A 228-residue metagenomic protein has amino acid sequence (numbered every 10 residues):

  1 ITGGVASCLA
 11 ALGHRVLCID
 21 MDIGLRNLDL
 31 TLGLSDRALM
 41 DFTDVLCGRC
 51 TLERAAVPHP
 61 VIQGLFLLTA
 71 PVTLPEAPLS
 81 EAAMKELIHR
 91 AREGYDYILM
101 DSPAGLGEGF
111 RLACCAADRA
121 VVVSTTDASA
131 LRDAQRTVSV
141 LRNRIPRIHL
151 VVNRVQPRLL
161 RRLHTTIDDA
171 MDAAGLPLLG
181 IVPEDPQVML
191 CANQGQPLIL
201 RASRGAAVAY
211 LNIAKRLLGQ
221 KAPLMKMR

Functional and structural regions predicted by a protein language model:
I1-D22, A91: Walker A/P-loop phosphate-binding motif and the immediately C-terminal alpha-helix
G3, S7-A11, C115, R136-S139 (+1 more regions): Short, well-ordered alpha-helices that flank and scaffold nucleotide-derived cofactor binding pockets
A11, F42-T43, L106-G107: Functional cleft and adjacent loop/helix regions within the main domain that mediate ligand binding or catalysis
A11-H14, V61, Y97, N143 (+3 more regions): Generic secondary-structure signature for well-ordered alpha-helical cores
C18-E93, V188-I199: P-loop/Walker-type NTP enzyme "switch/lid" segment
T73-L74, R154-R158, S203: Short histidine/acidic/glycine/proline-rich micro-motifs that form metal- and phosphate-coordinating active-site loops
A82, E86, R90-E93, Y97-E184 (+1 more regions): Conserved catalytic-core segment of NTP-binding enzymes
N193-R228: NTP-binding/hydrolysis catalytic cores, primarily Walker-type P-loop NTPases
